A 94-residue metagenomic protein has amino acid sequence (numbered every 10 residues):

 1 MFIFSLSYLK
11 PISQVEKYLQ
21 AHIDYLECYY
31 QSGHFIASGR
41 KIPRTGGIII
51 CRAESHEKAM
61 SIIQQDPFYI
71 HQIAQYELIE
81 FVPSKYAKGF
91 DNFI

Functional and structural regions predicted by a protein language model:
M1-I94: Conserved, structured core segments of small domains
